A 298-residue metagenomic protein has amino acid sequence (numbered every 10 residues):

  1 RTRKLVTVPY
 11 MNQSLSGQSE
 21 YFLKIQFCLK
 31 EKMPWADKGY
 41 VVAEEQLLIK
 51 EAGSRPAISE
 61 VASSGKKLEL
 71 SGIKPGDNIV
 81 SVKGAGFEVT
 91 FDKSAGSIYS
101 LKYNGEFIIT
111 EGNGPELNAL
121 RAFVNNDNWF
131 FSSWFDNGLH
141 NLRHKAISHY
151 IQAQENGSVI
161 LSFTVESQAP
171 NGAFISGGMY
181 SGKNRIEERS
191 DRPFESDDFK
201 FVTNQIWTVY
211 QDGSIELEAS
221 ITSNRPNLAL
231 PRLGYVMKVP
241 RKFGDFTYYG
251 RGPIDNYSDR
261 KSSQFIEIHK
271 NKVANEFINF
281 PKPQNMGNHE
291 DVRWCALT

Functional and structural regions predicted by a protein language model:
R1-C28, K32-D37: Intrinsically disordered, low-complexity Pro/Gly/Ser/Thr-rich segments with frequent PxxP/GP/PP motifs and embedded
N12-Q18, M33, L47-T298: Beta-strand/loop-rich accessory regions of lumenal/periplasmic or secreted enzymes, predominantly carbohydrate-active
Y40-V42: Terminal amphipathic helices with adjacent charged low-complexity linkers/tails
